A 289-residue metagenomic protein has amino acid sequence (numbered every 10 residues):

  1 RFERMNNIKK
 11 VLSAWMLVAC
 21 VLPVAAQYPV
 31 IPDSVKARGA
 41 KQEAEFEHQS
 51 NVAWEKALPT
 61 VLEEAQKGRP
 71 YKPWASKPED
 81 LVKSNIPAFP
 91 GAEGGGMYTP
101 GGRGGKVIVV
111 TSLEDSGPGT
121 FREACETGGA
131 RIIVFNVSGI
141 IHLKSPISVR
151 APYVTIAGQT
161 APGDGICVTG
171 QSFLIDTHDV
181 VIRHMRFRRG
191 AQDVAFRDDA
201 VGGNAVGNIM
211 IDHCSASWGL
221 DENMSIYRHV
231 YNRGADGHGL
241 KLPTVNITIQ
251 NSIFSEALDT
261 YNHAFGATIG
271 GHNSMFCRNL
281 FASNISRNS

Functional and structural regions predicted by a protein language model:
E3-W15: Bacterial N-terminal signal peptides that target proteins for export
A26-E114, P118-I132, H142: Extracellular "leader-to-stem" segments immediately downstream of a signal peptide or signal-anchor in secreted/lumenal
E114-D115, S138-I140, T160-P162: Acidic glycine-/aspartate-rich tracts in secreted/extracellular proteins
F121-G129, I140-A157, I166-R183, R189-G207: Extracellular beta-strand-rich solenoid/capping regions of secreted or surface-exposed proteins that bind or remodel
Y153, G158, P162, H178-R189 (+3 more regions): Right-handed parallel beta-helix
